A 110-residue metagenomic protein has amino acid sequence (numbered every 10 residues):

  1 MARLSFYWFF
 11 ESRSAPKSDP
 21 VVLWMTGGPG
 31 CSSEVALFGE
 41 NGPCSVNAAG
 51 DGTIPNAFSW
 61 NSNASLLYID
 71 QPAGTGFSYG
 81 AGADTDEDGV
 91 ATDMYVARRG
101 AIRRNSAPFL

Functional and structural regions predicted by a protein language model:
M1-F9: N-terminal cap/lid segment of alpha/beta-hydrolase-fold proteins
W8-T92, V96-R99, R103: N-terminal cap/lid subdomain of alpha/beta-hydrolase-fold enzymes
S106-L110: Alpha/beta-hydrolase fold nucleophile elbow
